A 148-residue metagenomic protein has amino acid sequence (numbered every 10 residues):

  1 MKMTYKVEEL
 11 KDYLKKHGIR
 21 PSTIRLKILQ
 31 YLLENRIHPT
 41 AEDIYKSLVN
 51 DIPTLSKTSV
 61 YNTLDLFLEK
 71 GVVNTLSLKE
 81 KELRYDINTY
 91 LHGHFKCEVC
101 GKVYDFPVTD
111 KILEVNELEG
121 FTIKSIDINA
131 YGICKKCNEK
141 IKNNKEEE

Functional and structural regions predicted by a protein language model:
M1-K27, L33-E34: Intrinsically disordered, low-complexity serine/threonine- and proline-rich regulatory segments
D43-V49, V60: A short acidic, leucine-rich amphipathic alpha-helix
D51-L55: Short, basic interhelical loop/turn and adjoining N-cap of the next helix at nucleic-acid- or acidic-partner-contacting
V60-K70: Basic amphipathic alpha-helical segments that dock to polyanions
E69-E148: Non-DNA-binding regulatory cores of transcription-related proteins, predominantly C-terminal effector-binding
